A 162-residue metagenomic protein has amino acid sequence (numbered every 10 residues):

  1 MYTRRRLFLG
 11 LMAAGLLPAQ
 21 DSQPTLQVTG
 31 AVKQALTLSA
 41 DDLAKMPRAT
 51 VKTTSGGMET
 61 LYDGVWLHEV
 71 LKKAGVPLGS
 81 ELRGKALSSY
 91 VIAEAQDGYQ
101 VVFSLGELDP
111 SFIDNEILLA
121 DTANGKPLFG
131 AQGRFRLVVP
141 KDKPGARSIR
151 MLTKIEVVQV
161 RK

Functional and structural regions predicted by a protein language model:
M1-M12: N-terminal secretory signal peptides and thylakoid transit peptides that target proteins across membranes
Y2, Q20-K162: N-terminal intrinsically disordered, low-complexity segments enriched in P/E/S/T
G10-Q20: Hydrophobic h-region of N-terminal signal peptides that target proteins for export in Gram-negative bacteria
